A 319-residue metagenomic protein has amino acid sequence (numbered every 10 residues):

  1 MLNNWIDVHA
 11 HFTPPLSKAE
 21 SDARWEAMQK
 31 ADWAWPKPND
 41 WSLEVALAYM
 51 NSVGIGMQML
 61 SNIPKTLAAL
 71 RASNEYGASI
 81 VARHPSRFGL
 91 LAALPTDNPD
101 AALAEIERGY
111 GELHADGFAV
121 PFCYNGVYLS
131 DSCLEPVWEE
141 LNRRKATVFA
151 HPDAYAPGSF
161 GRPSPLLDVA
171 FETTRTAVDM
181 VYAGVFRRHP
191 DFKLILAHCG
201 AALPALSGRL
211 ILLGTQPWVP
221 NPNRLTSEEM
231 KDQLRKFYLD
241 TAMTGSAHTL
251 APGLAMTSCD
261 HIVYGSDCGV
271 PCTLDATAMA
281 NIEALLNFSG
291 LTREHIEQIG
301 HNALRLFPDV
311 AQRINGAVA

Functional and structural regions predicted by a protein language model:
M1-M57, A104-R108, D116, H248 (+3 more regions): Mid-to-C-terminal alpha-helical segments outside catalytic/metal-binding sites
L2, H11-D40, Y155-F171, L210-K236: Active-site gating loops and adjacent loop-to-helix segments of metal-dependent hydrolytic enzymes
I6-A10, Q58-L60, G89-A93, F118-V120 (+4 more regions): Hydrophobic faces of well-ordered beta-strands that scaffold small-molecule active sites in alpha/beta enzyme cores
H11, C123, D153-Y155, G200 (+1 more regions): Catalytic metal-binding/acid-base residues of hydrolase active sites
P36-W41, K65-R71, P95-A102, N125-S132 (+3 more regions): Acidic-and-aromatic substrate-binding clefts and catalytic sites of carbohydrate-active enzymes
G56-G184: Active-site gating/metal-coordination segments in enzymes
A146-A150, A154-Y155, F171-Y182, F186 (+4 more regions): Conserved N-terminal glycine/acidic-rich loop preference
A170-E172, N221-D275: Active-site-adjacent C-terminal substructures of enzyme catalytic domains
